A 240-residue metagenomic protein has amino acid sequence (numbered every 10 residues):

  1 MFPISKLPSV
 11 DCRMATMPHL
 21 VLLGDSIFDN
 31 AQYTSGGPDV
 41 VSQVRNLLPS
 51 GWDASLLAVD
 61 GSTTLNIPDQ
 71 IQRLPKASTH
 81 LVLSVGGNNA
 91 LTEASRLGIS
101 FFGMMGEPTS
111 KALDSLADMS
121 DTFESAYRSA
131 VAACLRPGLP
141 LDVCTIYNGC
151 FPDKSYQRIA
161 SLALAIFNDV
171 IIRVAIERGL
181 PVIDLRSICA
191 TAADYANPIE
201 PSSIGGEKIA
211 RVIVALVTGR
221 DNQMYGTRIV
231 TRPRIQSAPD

Functional and structural regions predicted by a protein language model:
F2-S62, Q70-A77: Serine-esterase "nucleophile elbow" of acetyl-processing enzymes
D69-D240: Alpha-helical cap/lid subdomain in secreted, periplasmic, or secretory-pathway luminal O-acyl-processing enzymes
